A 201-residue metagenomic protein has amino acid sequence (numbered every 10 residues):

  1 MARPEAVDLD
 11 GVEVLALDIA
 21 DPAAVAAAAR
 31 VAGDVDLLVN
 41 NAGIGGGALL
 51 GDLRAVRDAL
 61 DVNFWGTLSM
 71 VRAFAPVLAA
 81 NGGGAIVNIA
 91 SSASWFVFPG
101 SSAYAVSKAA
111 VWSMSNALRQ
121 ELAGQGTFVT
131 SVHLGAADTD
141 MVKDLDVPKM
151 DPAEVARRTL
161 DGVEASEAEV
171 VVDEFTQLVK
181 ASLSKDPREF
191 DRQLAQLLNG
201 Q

Functional and structural regions predicted by a protein language model:
V14, A59-L60: A hydrophobic alpha-helix adjacent to the NAD(P)-binding/active-site core of NAD(P)-dependent oxidoreductases, strongly
L15-A27, L53: The beta1-alpha1 cofactor-binding region of Rossmann-like NAD(H)/NADP(H)-dependent oxidoreductases
G43-R57, G100-A103: Conserved mid-core segment of classical short-chain dehydrogenase/reductases
V71, S107: Active-site helix of classical SDR
S91: Residue(s) in the substrate-gating loop at a strand-loop-helix junction that position the organic substrate next
V97-A105, A117: Active-site loop-to-helix junction immediately N-terminal to the catalytic Tyr of the SDR YXXXK motif in Rossmann-fold
S131, T139, K143-A181: C-terminal helical subdomain
